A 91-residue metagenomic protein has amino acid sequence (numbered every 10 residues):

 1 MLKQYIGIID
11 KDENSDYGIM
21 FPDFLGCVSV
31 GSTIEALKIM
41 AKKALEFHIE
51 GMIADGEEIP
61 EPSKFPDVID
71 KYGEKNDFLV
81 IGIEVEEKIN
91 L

Functional and structural regions predicted by a protein language model:
M1-Y5, K42-L91: Short, charged, surface-exposed hinge/linker loops at domain edges that act as mobile lids or interdomain connectors
Y5, Y17, C27-S29: Structural detector for hydrophobic anchor residues on beta-strands
I9-P22: Short aromatic-glycine-(Arg/Gly/Cys) micro-motifs in beta-strand/loop hairpins
E13, L25, E87-I89: Residues that cap or initiate secondary-structure elements
I19-F21, V28, L45: Residue-level detection of beta-strand scaffold positions
L25-E35: A short, exposed loop/beta-hairpin motif centered on an aromatic-Gly-Thr core
V30, K38, E46: Compact nucleic-acid interaction/catalytic patches
